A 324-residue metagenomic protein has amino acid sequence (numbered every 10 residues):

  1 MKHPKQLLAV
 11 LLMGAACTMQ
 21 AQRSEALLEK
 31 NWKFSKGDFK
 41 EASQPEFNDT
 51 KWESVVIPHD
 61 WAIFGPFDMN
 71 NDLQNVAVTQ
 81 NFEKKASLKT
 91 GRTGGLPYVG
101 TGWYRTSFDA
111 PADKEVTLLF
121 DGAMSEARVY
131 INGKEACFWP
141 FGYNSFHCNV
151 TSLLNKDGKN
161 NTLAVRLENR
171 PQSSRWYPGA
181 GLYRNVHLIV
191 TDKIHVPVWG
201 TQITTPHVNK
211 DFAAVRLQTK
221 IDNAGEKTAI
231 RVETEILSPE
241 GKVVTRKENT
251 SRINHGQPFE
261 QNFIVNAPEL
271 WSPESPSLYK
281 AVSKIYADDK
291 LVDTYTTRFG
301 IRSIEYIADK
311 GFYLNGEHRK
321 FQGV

Functional and structural regions predicted by a protein language model:
M1-R23: Bacterial Sec-dependent N-terminal signal peptides
Q22-L119, G179-L182: Extended carbohydrate-recognition surfaces in non-catalytic/accessory domains of CAZymes and lectin-like proteins
S24-L28, G37-D38, G94-W199, A224: Accessory beta-strand-rich segments of carbohydrate-active enzymes
F39, T201, V282-V324: N-terminal carbohydrate-binding accessory modules
I131, A213-S251, F259-Q261: Beta-strand-rich binding/interaction modules
N155-N160, S174, V265-L278: Short glycine/proline/serine/threonine-rich loop/turn segments at secondary-structure transition edges
I194-G225: Surface beta-strand/loop "capping" patches
